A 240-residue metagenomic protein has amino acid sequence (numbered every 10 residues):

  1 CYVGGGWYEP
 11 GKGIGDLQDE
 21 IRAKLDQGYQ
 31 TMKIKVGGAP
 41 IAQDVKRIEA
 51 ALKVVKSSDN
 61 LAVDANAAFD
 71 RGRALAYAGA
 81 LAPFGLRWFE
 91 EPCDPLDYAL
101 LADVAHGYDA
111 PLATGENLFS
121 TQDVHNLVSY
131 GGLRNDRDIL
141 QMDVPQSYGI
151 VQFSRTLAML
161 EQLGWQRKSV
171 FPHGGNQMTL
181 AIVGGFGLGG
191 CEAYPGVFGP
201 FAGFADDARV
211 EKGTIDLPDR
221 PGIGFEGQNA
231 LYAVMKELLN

Functional and structural regions predicted by a protein language model:
C1-G5, Q30-I34, D59-A65, F89-E90 (+4 more regions): Hydrophobic faces of well-ordered beta-strands that scaffold small-molecule active sites in alpha/beta enzyme cores
C1-L61, N66-L75, G79-P83, F204-N240: N-terminal capping/lid subdomain adjacent to the active-site entrance of alpha/beta enzymes
K12-G15, G38-V55, F69-A74, C93-H106 (+2 more regions): Active-site-adjacent beta->alpha loops and helix N-cap segments on the catalytic face of soluble alpha/beta enzymes
M32, D64, F89, L127 (+3 more regions): Conserved, mostly hydrophobic/aromatic
G79, G85, L96-T214, P218: Shared catalytic-loop signature of beta/alpha-barrel
